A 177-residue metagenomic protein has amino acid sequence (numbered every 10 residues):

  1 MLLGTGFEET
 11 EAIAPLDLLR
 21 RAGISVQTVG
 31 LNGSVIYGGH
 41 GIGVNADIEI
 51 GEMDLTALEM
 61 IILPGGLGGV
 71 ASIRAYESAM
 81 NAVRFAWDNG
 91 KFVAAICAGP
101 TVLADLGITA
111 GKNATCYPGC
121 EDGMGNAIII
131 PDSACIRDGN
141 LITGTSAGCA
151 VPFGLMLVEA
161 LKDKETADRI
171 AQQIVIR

Functional and structural regions predicted by a protein language model:
M1-L3, F7, R21-L31, I48-E49 (+1 more regions): Active-site-adjacent pocket-lining segments in enzyme domains
E11: Glycine-rich, flexible N-terminal cofactor/catalytic loop recognition
A14-R21: Short, solvent-exposed amphipathic alpha-helices that sit in or adjacent to ligand/effector-binding or catalytic
V29, S34-H40: Membrane-interfacial amphipathic helices and adjacent loop/beta segments that form the lipid-substrate binding surface
H40-E49: Short gly/ser/thr-rich secondary-structure transition/capping motifs
